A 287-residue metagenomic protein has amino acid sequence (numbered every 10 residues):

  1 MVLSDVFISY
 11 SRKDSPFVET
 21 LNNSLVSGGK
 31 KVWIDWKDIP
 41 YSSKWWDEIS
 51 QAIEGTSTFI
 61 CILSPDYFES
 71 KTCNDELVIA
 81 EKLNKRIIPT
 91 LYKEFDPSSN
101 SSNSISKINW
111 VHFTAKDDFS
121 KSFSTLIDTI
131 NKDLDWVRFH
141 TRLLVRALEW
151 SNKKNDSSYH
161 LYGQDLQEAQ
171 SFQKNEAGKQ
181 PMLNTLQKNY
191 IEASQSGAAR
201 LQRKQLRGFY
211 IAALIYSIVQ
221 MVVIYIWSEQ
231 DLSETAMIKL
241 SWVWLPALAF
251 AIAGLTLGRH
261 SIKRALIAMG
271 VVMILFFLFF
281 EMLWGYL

Functional and structural regions predicted by a protein language model:
M1-P65, E81-R86, F95, D117-K121 (+2 more regions): Conserved N-terminal substructure of TIR/SEFIR domains
L91-Y92: SF2 helicase/translocase ATPase core recognition
F95-K107: Glycine-rich, charge-decorated loop segments at or immediately adjacent to ligand/cofactor-binding or catalytic sites
S98, K116-Y216: Long, domain-scale regions corresponding to catalytic signaling modules most often appended to membrane systems
V111-T114: Short acidic-hydrophobic, aromatic-tinged amphipathic segments that line or gate anion-handling sites
Q220-G254: Short alpha-helical packing/oligomerization segments
R259-I274: Interfacial loop-to-transmembrane junctions
F277-L287: Juxtamembrane boundary at the C-terminal end of a transmembrane helix
